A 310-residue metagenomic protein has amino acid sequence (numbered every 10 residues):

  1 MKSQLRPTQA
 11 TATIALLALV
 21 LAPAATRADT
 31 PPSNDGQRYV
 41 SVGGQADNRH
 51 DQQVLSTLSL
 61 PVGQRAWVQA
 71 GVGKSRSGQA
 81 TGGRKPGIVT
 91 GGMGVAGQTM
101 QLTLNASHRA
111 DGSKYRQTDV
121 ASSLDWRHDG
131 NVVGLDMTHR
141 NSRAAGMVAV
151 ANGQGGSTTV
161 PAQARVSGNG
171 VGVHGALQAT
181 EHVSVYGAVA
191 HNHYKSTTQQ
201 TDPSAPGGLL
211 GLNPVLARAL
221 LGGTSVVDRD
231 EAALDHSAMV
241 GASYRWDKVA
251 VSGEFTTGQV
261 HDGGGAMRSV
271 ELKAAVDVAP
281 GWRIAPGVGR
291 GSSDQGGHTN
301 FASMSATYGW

Functional and structural regions predicted by a protein language model:
M1-Y39, G63-W67, Q98-T99: Cleavable N-terminal export/targeting peptides
T26-A80, F301: Short glycine/proline- and aromatic-enriched beta-strand/turn motifs that initiate or cap beta-hairpins
V40-A46, A70-K74, L104-H108, L135-N141 (+3 more regions): Transmembrane beta-barrel strands of outer-membrane/channel proteins
V42-G44, S75-Q79, S107-A110, A121 (+4 more regions): Extracellular loop and loop/strand-boundary signature of outer-membrane beta-barrel proteins
H50-V54, G83-V89, K114-V120, R165-V171 (+6 more regions): Residues that define the transmembrane beta-barrel architecture of outer-membrane proteins
Q64-A70, G97-L104, G130-L135, R143-A144 (+3 more regions): Repeated loop/turn-to-beta-strand initiation elements of outer-membrane beta-barrel proteins
A144-P161, T197-V227: Solvent-exposed loop segments that connect transmembrane elements
Y244-W246, V276, G297-W310: Outer-membrane beta-barrel "beta-signal"
